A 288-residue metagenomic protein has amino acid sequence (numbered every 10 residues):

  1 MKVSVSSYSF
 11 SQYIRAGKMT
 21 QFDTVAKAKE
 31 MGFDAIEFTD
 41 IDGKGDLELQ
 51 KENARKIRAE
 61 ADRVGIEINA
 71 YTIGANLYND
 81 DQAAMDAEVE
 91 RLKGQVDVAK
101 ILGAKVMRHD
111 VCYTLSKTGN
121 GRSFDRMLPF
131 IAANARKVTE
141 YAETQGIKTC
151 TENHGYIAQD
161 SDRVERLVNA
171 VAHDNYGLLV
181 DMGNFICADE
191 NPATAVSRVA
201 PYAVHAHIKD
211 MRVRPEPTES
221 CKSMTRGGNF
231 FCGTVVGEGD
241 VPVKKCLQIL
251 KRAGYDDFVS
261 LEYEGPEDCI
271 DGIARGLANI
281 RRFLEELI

Functional and structural regions predicted by a protein language model:
M1-T20: Boundary/entry segment of secreted carbohydrate-active catalytic domains
V5, A28, I36, A61 (+7 more regions): Conserved, mostly hydrophobic/aromatic
Q12-K18, T39-N53, N76-D86, T114-G119 (+5 more regions): Acidic-and-aromatic substrate-binding clefts and catalytic sites of carbohydrate-active enzymes
R15-A28, D86-D97, A188-V196, V243-C246: Short, acidic/polar
T20-I41, G103: Catalytic domains of carbohydrate-active enzymes, especially glycoside hydrolases
A35-I36, I68-Y71, A133-D240, K244 (+1 more regions): Acidic/histidine-rich catalytic cores of soluble enzymes
R55-E67, N79-L178, C187, R198: Active-site acidic/histidine proton-transfer and metal-coordination neighborhood in alpha/beta enzyme cores
I270-I288: C-terminal helical cap(s) of enzyme catalytic domains, especially alpha/beta-barrels
